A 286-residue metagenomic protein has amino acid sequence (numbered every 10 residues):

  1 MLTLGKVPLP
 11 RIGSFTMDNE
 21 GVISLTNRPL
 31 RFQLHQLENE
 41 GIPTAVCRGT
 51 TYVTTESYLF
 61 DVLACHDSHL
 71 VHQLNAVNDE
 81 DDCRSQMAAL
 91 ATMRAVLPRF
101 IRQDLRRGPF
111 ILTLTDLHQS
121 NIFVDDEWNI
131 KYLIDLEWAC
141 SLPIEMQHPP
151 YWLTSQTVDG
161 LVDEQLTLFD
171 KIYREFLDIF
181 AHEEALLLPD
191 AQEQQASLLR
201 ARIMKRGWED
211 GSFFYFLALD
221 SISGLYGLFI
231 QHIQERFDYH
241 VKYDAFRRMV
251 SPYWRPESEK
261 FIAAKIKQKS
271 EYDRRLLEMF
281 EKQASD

Functional and structural regions predicted by a protein language model:
M1-T113, S120-I130, I134-G207, Y253 (+2 more regions): Catalytic cores of eukaryotic secretory-pathway lumenal/extracellular enzymes that build and remodel glycoconjugates
I203-D286: Fungal C-terminal region signature
